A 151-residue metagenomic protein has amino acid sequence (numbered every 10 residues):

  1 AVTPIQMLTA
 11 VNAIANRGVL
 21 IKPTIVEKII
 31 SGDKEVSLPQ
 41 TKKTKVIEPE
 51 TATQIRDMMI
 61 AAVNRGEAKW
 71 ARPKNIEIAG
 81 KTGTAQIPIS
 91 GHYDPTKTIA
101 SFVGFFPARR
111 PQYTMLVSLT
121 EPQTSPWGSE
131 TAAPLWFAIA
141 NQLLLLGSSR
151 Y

Functional and structural regions predicted by a protein language model:
A1-K43, E50, M59-R150: Active-site beta-strand/loop architecture of penicillin-binding DD-peptidases
